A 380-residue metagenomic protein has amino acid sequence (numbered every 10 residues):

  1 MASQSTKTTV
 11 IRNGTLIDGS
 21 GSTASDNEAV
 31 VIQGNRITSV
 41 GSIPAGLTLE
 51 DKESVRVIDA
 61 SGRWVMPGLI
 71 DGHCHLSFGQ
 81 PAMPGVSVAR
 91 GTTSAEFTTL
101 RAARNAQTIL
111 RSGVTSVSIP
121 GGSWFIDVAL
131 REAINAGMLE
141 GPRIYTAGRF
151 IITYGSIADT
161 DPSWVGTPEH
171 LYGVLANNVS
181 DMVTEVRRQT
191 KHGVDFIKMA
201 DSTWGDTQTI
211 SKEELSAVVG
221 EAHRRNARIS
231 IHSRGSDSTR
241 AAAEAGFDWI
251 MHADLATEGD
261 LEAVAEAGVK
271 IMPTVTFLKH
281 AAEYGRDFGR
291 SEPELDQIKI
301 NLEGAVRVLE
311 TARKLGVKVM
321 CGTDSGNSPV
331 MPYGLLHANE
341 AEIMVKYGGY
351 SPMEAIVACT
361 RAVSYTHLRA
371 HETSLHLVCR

Functional and structural regions predicted by a protein language model:
K7, L16, S20-M66: Histidine-rich, glycine-flanked metal-binding segment
R63-M138, Y154-I157, A242-A245: Metal-associated gating/positioning segment near the N- to mid-region
S77-T98, Q107, Y154-L171, A267-L302 (+1 more regions): Active-site gating loops and adjacent loop-to-helix segments of metal-dependent hydrolytic enzymes
Q80-P81, T209, T239-A245, F277-G289 (+1 more regions): Histidine/acidic-residue-rich catalytic or RNA/ligand-binding cores of hydrolases and nuclease-related proteins
V88-R90, R224, E303-R369: His/Asp/Glu-enriched, well-ordered alpha-helical/loop segment that forms or immediately abuts the divalent-metal
R101-D127, G141-F150, H192-W204, R228 (+3 more regions): Divalent metal-dependent hydrolysis catalytic cores, especially in the metallo-beta-lactamase
E140-P142, I210-S230, P273: Alpha-helix-loop-beta-strand connector modules within alpha/beta enzyme cores
H367-V378: Residue-level detector of conserved catalytic or cofactor/ligand-binding positions in enzyme active sites
